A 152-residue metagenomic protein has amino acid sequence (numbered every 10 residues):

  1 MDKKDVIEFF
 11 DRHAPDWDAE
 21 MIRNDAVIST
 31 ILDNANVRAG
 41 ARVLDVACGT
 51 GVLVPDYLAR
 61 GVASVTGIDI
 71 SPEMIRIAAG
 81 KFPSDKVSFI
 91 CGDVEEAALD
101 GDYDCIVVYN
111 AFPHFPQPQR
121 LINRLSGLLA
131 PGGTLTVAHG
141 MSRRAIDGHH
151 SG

Functional and structural regions predicted by a protein language model:
M1-R38, V52, R143-R144: Conserved class I S-adenosyl-L-methionine
R42, G133-T134: Short glycine-centered segments of the SAM/dcSAM-binding site in methyltransferase folds
L44, T50-E96: Class I SAM-dependent methyltransferase SAM/SAH-binding core
V107: A conserved beta-strand element that flanks and buttresses the S-adenosyl-L-methionine
N110-A111: Short catalytic micro-motifs in class I SAM-dependent methyltransferases
R120-P131: A short glycine-rich, Lys/Arg-flanked "PGG" loop and its adjoining helix->strand segment in the class I
T136-G152: Conserved class I S-adenosyl-L-methionine
